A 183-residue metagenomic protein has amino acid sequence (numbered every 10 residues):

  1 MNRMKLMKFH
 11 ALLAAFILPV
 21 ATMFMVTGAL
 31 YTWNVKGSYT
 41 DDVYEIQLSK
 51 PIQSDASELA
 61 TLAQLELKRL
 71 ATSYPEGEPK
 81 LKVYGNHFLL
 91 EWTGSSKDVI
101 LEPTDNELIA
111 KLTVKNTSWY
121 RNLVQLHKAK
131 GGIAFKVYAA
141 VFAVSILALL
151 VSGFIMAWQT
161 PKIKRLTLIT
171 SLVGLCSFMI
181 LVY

Functional and structural regions predicted by a protein language model:
M1-Y39, A134-Y183: Internal alpha-helical transmembrane segments
L6-L12, P51, L70-Y74, N106: A broad, low-specificity signal for short, low-complexity segments enriched in glycine/proline and polar/charged
F16-F24, E76-Y84, E107-T113: Short, mixed-charge, low-aromatic patches
G28-G85: Membrane-proximal low-complexity regions enriched in glycine and acidic/polar residues
T32, L90, A110-L112: Short hydrophobic/aromatic-rich beta-strand segments that constitute the beta-sheet cores of beta-sandwich/beta-barrel
G77-L101: Exposed beta-strand-loop-beta-strand "reactive/processing" segments of non-cytosolic proteins
S95-A139: Extended, hydrophilic extramembrane loops/domains of integral membrane proteins
